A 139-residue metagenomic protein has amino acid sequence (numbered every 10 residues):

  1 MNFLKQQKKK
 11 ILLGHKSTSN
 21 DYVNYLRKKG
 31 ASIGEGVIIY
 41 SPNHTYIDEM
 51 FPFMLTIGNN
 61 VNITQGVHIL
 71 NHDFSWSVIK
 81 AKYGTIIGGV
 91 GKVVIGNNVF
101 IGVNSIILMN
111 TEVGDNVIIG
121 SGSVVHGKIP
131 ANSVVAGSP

Functional and structural regions predicted by a protein language model:
M1-G36, N60, W76, S133 (+1 more regions): Terminal amphipathic alpha-helical/low-complexity segments used for targeting or macromolecular assembly
S17, D21, G102, G120: Short, conserved clusters of charged catalytic residues that mark active-site and nucleotide-handling motifs
Y22-N24, A31, I38-V113, P139: Flexible, glycine/small-residue-enriched loop-and-beta-strand segment within the central core of proteins
